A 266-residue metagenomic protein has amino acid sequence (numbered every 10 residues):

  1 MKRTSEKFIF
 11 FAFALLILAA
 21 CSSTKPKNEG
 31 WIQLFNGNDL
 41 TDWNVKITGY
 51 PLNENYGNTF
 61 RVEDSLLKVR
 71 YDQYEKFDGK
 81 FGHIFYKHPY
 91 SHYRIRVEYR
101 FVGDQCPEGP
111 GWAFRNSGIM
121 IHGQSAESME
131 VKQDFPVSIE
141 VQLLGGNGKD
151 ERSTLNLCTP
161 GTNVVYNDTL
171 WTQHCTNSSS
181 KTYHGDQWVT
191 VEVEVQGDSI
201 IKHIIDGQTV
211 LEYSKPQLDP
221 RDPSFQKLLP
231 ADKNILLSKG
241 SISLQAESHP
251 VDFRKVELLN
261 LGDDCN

Functional and structural regions predicted by a protein language model:
M1-K27: Bacterial Sec-dependent N-terminal signal peptides
C21-N266: Carbohydrate-interacting regions of secretory-pathway proteins
